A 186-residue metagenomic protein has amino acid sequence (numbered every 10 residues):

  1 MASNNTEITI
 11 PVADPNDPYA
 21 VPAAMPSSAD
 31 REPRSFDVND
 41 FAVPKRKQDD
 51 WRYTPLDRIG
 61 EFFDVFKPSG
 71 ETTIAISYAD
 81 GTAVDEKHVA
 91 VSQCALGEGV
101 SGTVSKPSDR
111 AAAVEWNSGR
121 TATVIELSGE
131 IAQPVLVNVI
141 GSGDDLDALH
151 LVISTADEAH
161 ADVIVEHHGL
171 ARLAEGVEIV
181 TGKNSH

Functional and structural regions predicted by a protein language model:
A2-H186: Glycine-rich and polybasic anion-binding loops at the starts of cofactor/ligand-binding domains
